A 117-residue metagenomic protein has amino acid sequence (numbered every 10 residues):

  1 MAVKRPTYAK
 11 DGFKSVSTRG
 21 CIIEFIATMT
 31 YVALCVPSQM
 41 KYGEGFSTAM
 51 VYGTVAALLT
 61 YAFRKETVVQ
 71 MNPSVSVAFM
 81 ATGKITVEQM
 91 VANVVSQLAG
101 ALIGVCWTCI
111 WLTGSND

Functional and structural regions predicted by a protein language model:
M1-D117: Membrane-interface helix-loop junctions and terminal tails of multi-pass membrane proteins
